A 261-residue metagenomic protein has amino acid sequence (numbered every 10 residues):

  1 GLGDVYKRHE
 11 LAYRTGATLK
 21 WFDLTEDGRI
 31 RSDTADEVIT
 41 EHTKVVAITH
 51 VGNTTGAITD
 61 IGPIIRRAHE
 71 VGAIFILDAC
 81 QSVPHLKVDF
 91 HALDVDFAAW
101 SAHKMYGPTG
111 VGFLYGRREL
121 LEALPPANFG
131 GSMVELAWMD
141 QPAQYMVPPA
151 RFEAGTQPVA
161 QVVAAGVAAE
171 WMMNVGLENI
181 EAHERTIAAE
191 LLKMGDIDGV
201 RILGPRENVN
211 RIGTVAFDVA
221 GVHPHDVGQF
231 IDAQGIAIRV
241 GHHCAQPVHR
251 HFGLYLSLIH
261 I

Functional and structural regions predicted by a protein language model:
G1-Y6, I261: Short, small-residue-biased leader/transition segments that mark boundaries at the very start of proteins
T15, E70-V71, D198, Q234: Helix C-cap/helix->beta junction micro-motif
E26-P84: Active-site phosphate-binding strand-loop segment of PLP-dependent enzymes
A73, L77-A79, V83, D89-G107 (+2 more regions): Conserved active-site segment immediately N-terminal to the catalytic lysine that forms the internal aldimine
Y106-P108, Y115-H183: Active-site C-terminal subdomain of aminotransferase-like
E153, M172-H223: Conserved small-domain helix->loop->beta segment predominantly found in fold-type I
P205, V227-S257: Conserved PLP cofactor-binding pocket of PLP-dependent enzymes
